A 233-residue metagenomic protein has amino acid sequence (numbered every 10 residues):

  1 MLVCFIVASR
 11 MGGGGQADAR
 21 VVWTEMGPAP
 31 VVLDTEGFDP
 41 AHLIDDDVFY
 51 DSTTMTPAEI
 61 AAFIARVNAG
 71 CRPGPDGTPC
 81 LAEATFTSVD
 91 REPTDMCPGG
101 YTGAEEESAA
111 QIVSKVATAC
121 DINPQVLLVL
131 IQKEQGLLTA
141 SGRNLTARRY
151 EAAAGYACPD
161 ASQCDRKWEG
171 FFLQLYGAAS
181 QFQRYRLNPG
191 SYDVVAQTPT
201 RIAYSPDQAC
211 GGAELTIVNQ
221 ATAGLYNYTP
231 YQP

Functional and structural regions predicted by a protein language model:
M1-G70, A157-P233: Non-catalytic cell-wall polysaccharide-engagement segments
D47-Q135: Export/targeting segments at the very N-terminus of extracytoplasmic proteins
C97-G100, L137-E169: Substrate-binding clefts and substrate-entry loops adjacent to catalytic sites of polymer-processing enzymes acting on
S108, I112, R148, G177: Charged catalytic carboxylate motif
C120, E134-N144, Y185: Amphipathic alpha-helical interaction segments
Q125-L127, A153, L175: Extracellular structured ligand-interaction cores
Q125-L128, T139-N144, S191: Short, solvent-exposed secondary-structure capping/transition elements
K133-E134, A147, V195: Flexible domain-boundary/linker segments
